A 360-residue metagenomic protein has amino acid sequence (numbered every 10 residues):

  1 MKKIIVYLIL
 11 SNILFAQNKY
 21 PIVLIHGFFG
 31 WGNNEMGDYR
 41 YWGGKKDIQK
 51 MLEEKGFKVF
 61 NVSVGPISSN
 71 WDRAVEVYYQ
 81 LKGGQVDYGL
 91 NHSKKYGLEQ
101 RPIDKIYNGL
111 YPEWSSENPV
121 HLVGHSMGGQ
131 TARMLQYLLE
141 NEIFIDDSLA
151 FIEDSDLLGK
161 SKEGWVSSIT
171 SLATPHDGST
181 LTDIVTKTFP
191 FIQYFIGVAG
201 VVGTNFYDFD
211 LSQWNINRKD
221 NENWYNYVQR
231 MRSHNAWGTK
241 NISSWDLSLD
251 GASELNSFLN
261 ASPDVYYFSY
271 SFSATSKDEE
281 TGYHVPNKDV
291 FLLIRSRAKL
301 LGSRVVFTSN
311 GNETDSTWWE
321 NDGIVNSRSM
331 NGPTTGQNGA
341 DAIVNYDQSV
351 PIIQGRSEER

Functional and structural regions predicted by a protein language model:
I4-I13: Sec-dependent N-terminal signal peptides
L10, E359-R360: Short, small-residue-biased leader/transition segments that mark boundaries at the very start of proteins
S11, Q17, Y207-F209: Intrinsic-disorder/low-complexity regions
Q17-Q193, G355-E358: N-terminal non-catalytic accessory region
Y137-E358: Helical cap/lid subdomain of alpha/beta-hydrolase-fold lipid enzymes that gates access to the catalytic pocket
